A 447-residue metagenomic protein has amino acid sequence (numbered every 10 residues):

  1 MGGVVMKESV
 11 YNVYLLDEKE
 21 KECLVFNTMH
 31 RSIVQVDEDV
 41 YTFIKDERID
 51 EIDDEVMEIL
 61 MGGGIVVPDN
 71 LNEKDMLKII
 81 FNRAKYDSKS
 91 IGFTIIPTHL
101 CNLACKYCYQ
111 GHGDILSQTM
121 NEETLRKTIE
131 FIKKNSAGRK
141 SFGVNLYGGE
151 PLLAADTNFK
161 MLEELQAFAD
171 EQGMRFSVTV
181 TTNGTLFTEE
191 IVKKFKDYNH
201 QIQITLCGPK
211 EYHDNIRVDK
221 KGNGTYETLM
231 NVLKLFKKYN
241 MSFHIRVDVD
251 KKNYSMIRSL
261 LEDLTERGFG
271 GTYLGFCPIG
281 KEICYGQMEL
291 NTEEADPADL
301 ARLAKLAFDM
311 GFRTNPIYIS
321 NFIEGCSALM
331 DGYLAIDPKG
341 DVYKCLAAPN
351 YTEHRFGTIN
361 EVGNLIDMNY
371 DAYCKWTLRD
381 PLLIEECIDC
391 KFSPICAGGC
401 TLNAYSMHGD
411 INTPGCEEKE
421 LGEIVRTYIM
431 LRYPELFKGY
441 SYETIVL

Functional and structural regions predicted by a protein language model:
E8-Q35, D54-T94: N-terminal [4Fe-4S]-dependent radical SAM core
S88, G92-E123: Canonical Radical SAM [4Fe-4S] cluster-binding loop centered on the CxxxCxxC motif and its immediate flanking residues
L100-Q110, A347, L383-L402: Local cysteine-cluster metal-coordination motifs and their immediate loop/turn environment, predominantly Fe-S cluster
G113-I115, N215-N223, L290, S406-M407: Short glycine-enriched, charge-decorated loop/helix-capping segments at active-site entrances that position
L125-N145, A154-I279: Radical SAM/AdoMet-radical enzyme domain recognition
I129-G149, T413-L447: Short Fe-S-cluster ligation motifs
E211-I216, T272-A295, T314-S327, P349-T358: Flexible glycine/acidic-rich beta-alpha junction loops that bind and position SAM and/or redox cofactors in anaerobic
E293-F322, A347-P394: C-terminal accessory region of radical SAM enzymes
